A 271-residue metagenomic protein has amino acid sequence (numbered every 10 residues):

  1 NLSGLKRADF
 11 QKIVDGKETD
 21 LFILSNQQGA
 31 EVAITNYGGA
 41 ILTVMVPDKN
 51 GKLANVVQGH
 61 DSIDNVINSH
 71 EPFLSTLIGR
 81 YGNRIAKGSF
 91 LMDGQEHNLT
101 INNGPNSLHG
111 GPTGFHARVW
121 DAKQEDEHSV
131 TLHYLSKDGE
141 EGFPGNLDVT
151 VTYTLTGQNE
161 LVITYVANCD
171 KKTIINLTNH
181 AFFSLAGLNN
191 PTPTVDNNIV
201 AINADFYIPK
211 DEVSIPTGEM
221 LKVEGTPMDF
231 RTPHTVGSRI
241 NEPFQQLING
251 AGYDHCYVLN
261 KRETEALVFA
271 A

Functional and structural regions predicted by a protein language model:
N1-V32, N36-A271: An exposed, glycine/acidic-rich loop-and-rim segment of catalytic or binding clefts
